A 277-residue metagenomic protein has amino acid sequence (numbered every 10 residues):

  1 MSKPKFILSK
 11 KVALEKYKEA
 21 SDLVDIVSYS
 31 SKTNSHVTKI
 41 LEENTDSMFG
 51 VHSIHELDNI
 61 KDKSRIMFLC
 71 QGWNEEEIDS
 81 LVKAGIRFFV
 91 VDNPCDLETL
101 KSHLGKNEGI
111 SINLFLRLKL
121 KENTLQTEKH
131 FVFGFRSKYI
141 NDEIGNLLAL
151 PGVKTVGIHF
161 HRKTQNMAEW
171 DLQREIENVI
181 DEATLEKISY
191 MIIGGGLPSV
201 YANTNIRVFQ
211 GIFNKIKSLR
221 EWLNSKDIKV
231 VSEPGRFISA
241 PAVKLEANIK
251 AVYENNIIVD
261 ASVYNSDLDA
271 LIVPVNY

Functional and structural regions predicted by a protein language model:
M1-S111, L150-K154, L185: A charged N-terminal "starter" segment
A13, S53, L81, L100 (+5 more regions): Conserved, mostly hydrophobic/aromatic
L14-K16, K138-V153, E175-I188: Structured alpha-helical segments in the cores of large, soluble enzyme domains
E56-N59, E75-E77, L120-H130, R162-M167 (+1 more regions): Conserved radical SAM core fold
V90-T99, K129-N141, K163-E177, R207 (+1 more regions): Active-site glycine- and acidic-residue-rich loops that bind and position anionic ligands or nucleotide-like cofactors
N93-T155: Conserved anion-binding
H161-K163, M191-V200, P234-R236: Glycine-rich beta-strand-to-loop/alpha-helix junction loops that act as flexible
S225-Y277: Charged (often Lys/Glu-rich) extended helix/loop segments that serve as interaction or gating elements
